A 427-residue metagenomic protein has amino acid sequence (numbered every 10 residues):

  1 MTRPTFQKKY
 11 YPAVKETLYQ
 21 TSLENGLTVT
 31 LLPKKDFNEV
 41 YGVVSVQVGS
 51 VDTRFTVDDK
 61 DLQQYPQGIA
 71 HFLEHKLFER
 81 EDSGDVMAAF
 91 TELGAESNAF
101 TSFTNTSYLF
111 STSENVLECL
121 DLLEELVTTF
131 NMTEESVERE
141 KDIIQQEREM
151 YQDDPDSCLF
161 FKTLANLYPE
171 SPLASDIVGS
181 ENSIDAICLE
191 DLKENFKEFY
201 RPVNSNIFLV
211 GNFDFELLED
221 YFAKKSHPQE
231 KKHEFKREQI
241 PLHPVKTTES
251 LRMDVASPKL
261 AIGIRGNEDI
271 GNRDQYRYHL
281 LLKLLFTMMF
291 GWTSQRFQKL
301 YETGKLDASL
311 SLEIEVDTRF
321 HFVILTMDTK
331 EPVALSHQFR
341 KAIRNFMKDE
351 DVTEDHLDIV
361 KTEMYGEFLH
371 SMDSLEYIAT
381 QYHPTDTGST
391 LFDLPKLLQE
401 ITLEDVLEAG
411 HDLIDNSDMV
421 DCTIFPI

Functional and structural regions predicted by a protein language model:
M1-D85, K193-K299, A409, V420-I427: His/Glu-rich zincin catalytic helix
M1-T2, S22, D82-E234, F286 (+2 more regions): Charge-rich, well-structured scaffold segments of protease-associated domains
